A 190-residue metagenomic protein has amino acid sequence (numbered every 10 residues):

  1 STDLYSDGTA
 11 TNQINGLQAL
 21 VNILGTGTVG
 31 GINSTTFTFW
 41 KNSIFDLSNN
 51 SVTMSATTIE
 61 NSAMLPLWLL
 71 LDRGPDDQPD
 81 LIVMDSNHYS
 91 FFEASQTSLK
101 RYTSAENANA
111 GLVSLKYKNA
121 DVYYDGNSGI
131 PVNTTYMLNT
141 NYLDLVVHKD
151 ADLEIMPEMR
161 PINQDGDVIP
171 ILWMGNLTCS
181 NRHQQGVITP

Functional and structural regions predicted by a protein language model:
S1-P190: Core alpha/beta structural scaffold of self-assembling particle/tube/pore-forming proteins
